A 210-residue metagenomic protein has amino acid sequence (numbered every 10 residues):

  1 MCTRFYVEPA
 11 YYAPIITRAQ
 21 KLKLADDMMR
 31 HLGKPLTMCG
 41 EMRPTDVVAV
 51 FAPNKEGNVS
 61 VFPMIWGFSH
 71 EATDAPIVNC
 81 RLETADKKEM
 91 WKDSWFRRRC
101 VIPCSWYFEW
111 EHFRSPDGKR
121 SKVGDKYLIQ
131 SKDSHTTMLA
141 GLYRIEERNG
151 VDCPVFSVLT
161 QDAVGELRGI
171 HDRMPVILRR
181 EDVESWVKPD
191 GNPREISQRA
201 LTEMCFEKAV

Functional and structural regions predicted by a protein language model:
M1-V210: Short linear sequence motif anchored by a di-proline
